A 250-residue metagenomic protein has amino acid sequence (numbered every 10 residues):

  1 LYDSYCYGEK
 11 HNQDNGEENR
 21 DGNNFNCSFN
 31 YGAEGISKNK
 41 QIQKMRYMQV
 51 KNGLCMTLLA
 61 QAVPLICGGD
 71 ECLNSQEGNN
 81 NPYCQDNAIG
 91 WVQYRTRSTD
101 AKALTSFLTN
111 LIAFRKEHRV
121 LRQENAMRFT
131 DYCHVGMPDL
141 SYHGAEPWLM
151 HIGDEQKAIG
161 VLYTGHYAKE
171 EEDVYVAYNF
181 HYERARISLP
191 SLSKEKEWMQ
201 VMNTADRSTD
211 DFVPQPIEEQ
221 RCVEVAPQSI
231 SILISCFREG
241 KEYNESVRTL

Functional and structural regions predicted by a protein language model:
L1-Q43: Alpha-amylase-like alpha-glycosidases and glucanotransferases acting on alpha-linked glucans and related
S37-N52, M56-I66, D70-L250: Carbohydrate-interacting/catalytic domains
